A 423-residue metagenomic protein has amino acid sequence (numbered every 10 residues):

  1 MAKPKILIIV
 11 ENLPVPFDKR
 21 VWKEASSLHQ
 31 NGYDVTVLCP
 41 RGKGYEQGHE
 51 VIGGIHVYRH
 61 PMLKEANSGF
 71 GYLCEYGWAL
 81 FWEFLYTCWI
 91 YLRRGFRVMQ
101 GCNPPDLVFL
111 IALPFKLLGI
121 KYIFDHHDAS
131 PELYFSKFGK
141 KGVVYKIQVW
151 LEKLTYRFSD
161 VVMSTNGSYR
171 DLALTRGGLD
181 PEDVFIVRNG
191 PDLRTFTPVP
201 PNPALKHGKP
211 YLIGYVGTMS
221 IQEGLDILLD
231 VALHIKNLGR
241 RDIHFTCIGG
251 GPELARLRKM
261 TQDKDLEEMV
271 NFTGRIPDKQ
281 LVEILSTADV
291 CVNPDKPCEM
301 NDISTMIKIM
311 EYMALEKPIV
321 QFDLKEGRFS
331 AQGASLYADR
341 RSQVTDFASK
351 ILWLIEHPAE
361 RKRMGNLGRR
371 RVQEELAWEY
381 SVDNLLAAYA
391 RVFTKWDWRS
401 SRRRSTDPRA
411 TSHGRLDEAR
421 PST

Functional and structural regions predicted by a protein language model:
M1-Y45, H49-V57, R404-P408, S412-T423: N-terminal subdomain of nucleotide-sugar transferases
L7, L205-A232, T246, L385: Conserved donor-binding/catalytic core segment of Leloir-type glycosyltransferases
C88, L107-L118, V143-V162: Membrane-proximal helix-turn-helix segments that form the acceptor-binding/catalytic region of lipid-linked
S168, G190: Carbohydrate-associated surface elements
E223, K279-I284, N293-M313, V320-G333: Nucleotide-sugar-dependent
I248, A255-V282: Nucleotide-activated donor-binding/catalytic signature segment of Leloir-type glycosyltransferases, i.e., the conserved
R328-L352, A359-R363: Change "using UDP/GDP/dTDP sugars" to "using nucleotide sugars
W353, E360-E375, N384-A387: A short, well-ordered alpha-helix in the C-terminal region of glycosyltransferases
